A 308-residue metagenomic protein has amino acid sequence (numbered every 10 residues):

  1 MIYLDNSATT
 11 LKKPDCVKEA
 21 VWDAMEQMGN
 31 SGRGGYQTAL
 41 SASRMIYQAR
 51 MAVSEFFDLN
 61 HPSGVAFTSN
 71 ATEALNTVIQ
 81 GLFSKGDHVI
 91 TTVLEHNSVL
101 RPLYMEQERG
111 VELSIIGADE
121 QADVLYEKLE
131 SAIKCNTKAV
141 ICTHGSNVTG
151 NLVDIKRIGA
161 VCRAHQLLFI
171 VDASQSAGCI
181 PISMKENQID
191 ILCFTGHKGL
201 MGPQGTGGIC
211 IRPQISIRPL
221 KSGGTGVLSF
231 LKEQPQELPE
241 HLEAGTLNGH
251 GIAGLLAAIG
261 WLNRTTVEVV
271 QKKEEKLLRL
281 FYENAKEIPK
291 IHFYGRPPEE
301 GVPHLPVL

Functional and structural regions predicted by a protein language model:
M1-L308: Pyridoxal 5′-phosphate
